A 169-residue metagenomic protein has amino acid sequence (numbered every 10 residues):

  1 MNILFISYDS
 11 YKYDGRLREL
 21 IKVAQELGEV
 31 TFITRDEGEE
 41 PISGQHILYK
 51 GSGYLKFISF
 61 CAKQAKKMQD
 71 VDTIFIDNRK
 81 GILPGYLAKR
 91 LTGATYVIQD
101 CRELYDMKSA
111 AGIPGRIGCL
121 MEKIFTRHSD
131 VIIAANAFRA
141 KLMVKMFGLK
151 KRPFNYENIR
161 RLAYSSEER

Functional and structural regions predicted by a protein language model:
M1, Y164-R169: Nucleotide-sugar donor-binding and catalytic loop/hinge architecture of NDP-sugar-dependent glycosyltransferases
M1-E39, S43, V131: N-terminal subdomain of nucleotide-sugar transferases
K12, L55-S59, T95-Y96, D106-H128 (+2 more regions): Nucleotide-sugar donor phosphate/pyrophosphate-binding loop at the beta->alpha transition of glycosyltransferases
L20-K22, A62-K66, L83, L87-L91 (+2 more regions): Membrane-proximal helix-turn-helix segments that form the acceptor-binding/catalytic region of lipid-linked
R35-A65, D106-P114: A short, charged, and often flexible helix/loop element on the N-terminal side of the glycosyltransferase catalytic
G38, K80-G81, F138-A140, R160: Alpha-helix capping/helix-boundary segments
F57, C61, T73-G93, Q99-C101 (+1 more regions): An aromatic- and histidine-rich active-site surface loop
A140-R161: Helix-loop-beta element that forms the nucleotide-linked donor phosphate-binding surface in glycosyltransferases
